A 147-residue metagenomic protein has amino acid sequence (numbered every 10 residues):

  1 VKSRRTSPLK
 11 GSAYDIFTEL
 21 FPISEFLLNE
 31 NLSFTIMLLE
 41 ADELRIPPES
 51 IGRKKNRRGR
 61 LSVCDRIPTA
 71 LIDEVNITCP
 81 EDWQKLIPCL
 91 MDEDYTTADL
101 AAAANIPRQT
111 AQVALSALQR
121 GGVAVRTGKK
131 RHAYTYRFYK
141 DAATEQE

Functional and structural regions predicted by a protein language model:
R4-N76: Long, low-complexity, charged/polar intrinsically disordered regions in eukaryotic proteins
N76-M91: Short helix->loop/beta-hairpin flanking segments within DNA-binding domains
M91-A103: Short acidic, hydrophobic short linear motifs in intrinsically disordered regions
A103-A104, A111, T127-G128, A143: Intrinsically disordered, low-complexity acidic regions
I106-Q119: Short amphipathic alpha-helical interaction segments
Q119-K130: A short, conserved structural fragment
K129-E147: Short, cationic-aromatic polyanion-contact patches
